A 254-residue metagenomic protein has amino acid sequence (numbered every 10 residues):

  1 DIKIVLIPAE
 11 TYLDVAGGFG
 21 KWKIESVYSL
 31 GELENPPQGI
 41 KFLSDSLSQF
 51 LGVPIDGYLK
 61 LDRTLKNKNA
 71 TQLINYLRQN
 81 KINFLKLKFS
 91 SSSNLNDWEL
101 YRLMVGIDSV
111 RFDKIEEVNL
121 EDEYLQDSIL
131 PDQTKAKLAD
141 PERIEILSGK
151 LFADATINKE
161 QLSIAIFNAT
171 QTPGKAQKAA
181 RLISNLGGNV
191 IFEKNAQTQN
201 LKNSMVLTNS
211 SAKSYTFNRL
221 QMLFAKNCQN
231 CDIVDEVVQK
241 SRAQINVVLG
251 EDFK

Functional and structural regions predicted by a protein language model:
D1-K254: Non-catalytic, solvent-exposed segments at the cell envelope interface
